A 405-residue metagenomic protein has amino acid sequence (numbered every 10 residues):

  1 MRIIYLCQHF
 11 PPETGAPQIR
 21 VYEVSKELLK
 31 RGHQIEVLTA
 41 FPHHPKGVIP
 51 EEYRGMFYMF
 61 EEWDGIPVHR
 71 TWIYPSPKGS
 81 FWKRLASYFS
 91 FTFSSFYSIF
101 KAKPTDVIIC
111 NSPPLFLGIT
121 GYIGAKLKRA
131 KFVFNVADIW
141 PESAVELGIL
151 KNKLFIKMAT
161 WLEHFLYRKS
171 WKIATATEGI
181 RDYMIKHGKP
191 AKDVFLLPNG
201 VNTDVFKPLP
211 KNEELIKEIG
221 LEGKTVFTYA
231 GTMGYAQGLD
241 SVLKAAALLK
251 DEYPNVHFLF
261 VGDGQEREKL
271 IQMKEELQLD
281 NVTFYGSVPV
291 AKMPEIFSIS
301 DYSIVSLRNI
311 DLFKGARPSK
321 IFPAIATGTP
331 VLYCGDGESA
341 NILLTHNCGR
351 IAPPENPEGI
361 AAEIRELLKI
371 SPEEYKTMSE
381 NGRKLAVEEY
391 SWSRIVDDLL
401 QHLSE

Functional and structural regions predicted by a protein language model:
M1-D64, L249: N-terminal subdomain of nucleotide-sugar transferases
W171, F297-K314, T329: Acidic donor-binding loop of glycosyltransferase active sites
G179, G200: Carbohydrate-associated surface elements
I185-K186, K192, V201-K217, G238: Acidic anion/phosphate-binding donor-loop and adjacent secondary structure in glycosyltransferase catalytic cores
L221-Q237, L243-A246, S379: Conserved donor-binding/catalytic core segment of Leloir-type glycosyltransferases
V261-G262, R267-P294: Nucleotide-activated donor-binding/catalytic signature segment of Leloir-type glycosyltransferases, i.e., the conserved
G337-E366: Change "using UDP/GDP/dTDP sugars" to "using nucleotide sugars
E366, E373-E388: A short, well-ordered alpha-helix in the C-terminal region of glycosyltransferases
